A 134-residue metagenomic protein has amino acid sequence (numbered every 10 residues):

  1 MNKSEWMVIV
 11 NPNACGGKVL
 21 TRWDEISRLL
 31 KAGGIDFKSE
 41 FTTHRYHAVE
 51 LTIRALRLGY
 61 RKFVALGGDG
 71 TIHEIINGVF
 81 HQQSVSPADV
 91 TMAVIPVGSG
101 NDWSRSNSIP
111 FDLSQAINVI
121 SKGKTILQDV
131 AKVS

Functional and structural regions predicted by a protein language model:
M1-L66, H73, N77: ATP/NTP phosphate-donor binding region
T21, E25, G70, F111 (+1 more regions): A general alpha-helical scaffold signature found inside nucleotide-binding enzyme cores
A32-G33, R57, F80-S134: Catalytic core of DAGKc-family lipid kinases
G68-D69, G98: Gly/Ser-rich catalytic serine loop of serine hydrolases
T71-H73, D102: Short, active-site-adjacent cap segments at secondary-structure transitions
